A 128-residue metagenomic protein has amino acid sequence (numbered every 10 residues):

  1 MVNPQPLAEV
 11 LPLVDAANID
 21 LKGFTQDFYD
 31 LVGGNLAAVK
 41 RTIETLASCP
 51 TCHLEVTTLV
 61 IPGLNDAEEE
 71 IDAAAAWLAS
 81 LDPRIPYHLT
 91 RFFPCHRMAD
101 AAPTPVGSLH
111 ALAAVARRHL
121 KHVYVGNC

Functional and structural regions predicted by a protein language model:
M1-A101: Conserved AdoMet/S-adenosylmethionine-binding subsite of the radical SAM
F93-C95, A101-C128: A C-terminal junction/extension of Radical SAM enzymes
